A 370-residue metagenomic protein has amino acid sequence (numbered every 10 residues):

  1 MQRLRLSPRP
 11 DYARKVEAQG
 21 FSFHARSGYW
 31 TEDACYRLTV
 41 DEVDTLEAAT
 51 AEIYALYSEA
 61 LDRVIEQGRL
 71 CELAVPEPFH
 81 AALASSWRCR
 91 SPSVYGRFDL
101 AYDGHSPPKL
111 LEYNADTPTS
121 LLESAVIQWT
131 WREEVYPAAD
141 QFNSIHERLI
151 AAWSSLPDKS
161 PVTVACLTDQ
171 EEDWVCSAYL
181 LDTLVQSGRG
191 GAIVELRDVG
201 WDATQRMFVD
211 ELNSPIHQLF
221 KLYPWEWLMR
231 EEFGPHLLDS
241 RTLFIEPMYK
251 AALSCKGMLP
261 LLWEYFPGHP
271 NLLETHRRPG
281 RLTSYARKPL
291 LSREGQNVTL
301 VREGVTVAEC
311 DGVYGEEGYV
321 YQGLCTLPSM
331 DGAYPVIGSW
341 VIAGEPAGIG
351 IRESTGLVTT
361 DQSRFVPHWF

Functional and structural regions predicted by a protein language model:
M1-F370: Preference for protein termini
